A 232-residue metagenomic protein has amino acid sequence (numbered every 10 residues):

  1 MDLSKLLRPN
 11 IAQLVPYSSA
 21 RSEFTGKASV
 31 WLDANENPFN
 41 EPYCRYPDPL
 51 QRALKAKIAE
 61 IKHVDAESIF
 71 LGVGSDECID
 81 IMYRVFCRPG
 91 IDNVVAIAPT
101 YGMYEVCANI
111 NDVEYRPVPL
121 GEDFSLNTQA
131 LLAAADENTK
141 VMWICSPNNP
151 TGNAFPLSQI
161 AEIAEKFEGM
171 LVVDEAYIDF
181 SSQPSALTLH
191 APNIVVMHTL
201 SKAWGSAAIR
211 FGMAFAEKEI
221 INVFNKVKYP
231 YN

Functional and structural regions predicted by a protein language model:
M1-E60: N-terminal "arm"/small-domain region of PLP-dependent enzymes with the aminotransferase-like
D33-A34, Y115-P119, V141-P147, V173: Short beta-strands and strand-loop turn motifs
A53-N93, N111: Phosphate-binding glycine-rich loop
V85-C107, G121: Conserved PLP-anchoring active-site segment centered on the Schiff-base-forming lysine
V95, K140-C145, V172, M213-F215: Structural motif
A98, E114-E122, E175, H198: Short beta->alpha connector loops at strand-helix junctions that form conserved, small/polar/Pro-enriched
N109, L126-E137, P150-A203: Active-site pre-lysine segment of PLP-dependent enzymes
N193-N232: PLP-dependent aminotransferase class I/II
